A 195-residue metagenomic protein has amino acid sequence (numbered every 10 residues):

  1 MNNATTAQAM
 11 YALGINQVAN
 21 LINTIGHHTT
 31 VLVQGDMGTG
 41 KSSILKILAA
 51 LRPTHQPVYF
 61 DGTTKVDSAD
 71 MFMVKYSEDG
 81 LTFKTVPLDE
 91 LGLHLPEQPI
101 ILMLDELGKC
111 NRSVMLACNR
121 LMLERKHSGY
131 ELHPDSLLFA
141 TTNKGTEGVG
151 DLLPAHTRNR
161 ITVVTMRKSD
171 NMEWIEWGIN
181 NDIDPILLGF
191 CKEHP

Functional and structural regions predicted by a protein language model:
M1-P195: C-terminal regulatory/interaction module of P-loop NTP-utilizing enzymes
